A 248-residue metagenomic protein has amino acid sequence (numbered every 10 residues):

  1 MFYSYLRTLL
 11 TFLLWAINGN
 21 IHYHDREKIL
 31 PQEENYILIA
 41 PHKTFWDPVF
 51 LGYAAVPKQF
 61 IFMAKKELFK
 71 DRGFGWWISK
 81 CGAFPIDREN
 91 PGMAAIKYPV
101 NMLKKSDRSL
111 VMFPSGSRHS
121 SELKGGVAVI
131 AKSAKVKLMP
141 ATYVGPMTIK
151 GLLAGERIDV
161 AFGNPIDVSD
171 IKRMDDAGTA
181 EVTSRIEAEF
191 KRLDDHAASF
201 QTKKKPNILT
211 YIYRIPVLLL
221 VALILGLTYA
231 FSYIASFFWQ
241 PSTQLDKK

Functional and structural regions predicted by a protein language model:
M1-I37, W46-F50, G75, K80-G82 (+2 more regions): Membrane-anchoring hydrophobic helices of lipid-metabolizing enzymes
L14, A55, W77-I78, L103 (+1 more regions): A generic structural signal for well-ordered alpha-helical segments
G19, E89-M93, S120: A conditional alpha-helix N-cap/helix-loop micro-motif detector
G19, K58-F60, C81, R108 (+1 more regions): A structural micro-motif
Y23-R26, D71, M93-I96: Structural motif corresponding to alpha-helix initiation and N-cap regions
E27, K66, D87, T142 (+1 more regions): Residues at the C-termini of beta-strands that transition into short coil/loop
P31-N90, Y98: Catalytic core of membrane glycerolipid acyltransferases/transacylases, capturing the structured, soluble-facing
A94-K248: Non-catalytic C-terminal accessory region of glycerolipid acyltransferases and related lyso-lipid remodeling enzymes
